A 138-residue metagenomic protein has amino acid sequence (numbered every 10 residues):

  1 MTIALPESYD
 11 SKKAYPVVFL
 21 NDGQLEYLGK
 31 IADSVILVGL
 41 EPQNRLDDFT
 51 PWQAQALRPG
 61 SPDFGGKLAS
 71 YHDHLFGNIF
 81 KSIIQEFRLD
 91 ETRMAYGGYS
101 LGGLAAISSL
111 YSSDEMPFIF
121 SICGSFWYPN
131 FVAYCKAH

Functional and structural regions predicted by a protein language model:
M1-H138: Non-catalytic cap/lid and distal C-terminal segments of serine-dependent acyl enzymes
